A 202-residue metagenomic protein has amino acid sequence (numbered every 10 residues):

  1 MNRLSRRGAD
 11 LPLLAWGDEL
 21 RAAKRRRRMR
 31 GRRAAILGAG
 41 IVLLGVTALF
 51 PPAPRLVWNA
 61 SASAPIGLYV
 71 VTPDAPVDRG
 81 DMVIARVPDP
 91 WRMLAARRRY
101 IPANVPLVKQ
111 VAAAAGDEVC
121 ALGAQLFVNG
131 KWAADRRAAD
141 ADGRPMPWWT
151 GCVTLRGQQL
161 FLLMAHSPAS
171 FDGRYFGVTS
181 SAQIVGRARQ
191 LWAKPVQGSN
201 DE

Functional and structural regions predicted by a protein language model:
M1-P106, T154, G177-E202: Protein maturation boundaries and topogenic segments
A60-S61, V111, E118-V119, C152-V153: Short, exposed beta-strand/loop patches in secreted or surface proteins that constitute
S63, V105-L107, A113, M146-W149: Residues that act as N-cap/strand-start positions at coil-to-secondary-structure junctions
D74, P88, G116-E118, H166: Short loop segments at secondary-structure junctions
G80-D81, G116, Q158: Loop/turn positions that initiate beta-strands
A85, A121, L162-L163: A generic structural signal for residues embedded in beta-strands
P102-D135: Mid-length scaffold segments of soluble, non-membrane domains
Q125-A138, G143-E202: Beta-strand-rich cores of mature extracytoplasmic or soluble domains
